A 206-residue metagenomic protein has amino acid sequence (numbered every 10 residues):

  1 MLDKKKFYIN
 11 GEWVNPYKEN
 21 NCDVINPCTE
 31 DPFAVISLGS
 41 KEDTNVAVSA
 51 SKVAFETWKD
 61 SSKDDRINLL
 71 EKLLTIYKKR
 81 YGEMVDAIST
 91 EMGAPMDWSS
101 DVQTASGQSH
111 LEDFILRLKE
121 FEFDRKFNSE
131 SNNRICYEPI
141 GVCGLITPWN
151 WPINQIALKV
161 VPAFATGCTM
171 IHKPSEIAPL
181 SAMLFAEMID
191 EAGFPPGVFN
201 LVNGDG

Functional and structural regions predicted by a protein language model:
M1-S131: N-terminal Rossmann-like NAD(P)+-binding subdomain of aldehyde/semialdehyde dehydrogenases
F123-G206: Rossmann-like NAD(P) dinucleotide-binding subdomain of oxidoreductase/dehydrogenase enzymes
